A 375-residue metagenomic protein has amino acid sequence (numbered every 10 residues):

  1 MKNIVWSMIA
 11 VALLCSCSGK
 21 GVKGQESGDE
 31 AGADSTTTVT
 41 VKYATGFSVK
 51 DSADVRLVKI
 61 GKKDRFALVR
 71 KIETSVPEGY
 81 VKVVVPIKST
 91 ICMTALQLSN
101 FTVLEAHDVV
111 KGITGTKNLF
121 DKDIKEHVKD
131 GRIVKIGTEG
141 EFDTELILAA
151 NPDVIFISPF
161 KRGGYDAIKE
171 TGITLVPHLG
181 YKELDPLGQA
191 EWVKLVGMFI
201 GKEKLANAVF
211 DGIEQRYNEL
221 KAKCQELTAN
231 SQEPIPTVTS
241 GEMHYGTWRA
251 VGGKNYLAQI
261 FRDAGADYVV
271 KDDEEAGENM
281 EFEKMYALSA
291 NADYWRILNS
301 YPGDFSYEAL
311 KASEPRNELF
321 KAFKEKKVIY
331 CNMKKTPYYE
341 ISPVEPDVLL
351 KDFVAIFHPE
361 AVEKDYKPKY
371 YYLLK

Functional and structural regions predicted by a protein language model:
M1-S27, F353: Bacterial Sec-dependent N-terminal signal peptides
C17-L98, L205-T239, K324, P337 (+2 more regions): Bacterial Sec-exported substrate-binding components of ABC uptake systems
Q25, R132, D143, A149 (+4 more regions): Extracytoplasmic substrate-binding proteins
R56, A67-L148, F156, F160: A short, structured surface patch at a secondary-structure boundary
A106, T171-T174, A264, K324: Short, structured coil segments at secondary-structure junctions
K161-E170, N299-K311: A ligand-binding cleft/hinge motif common to bilobed small-molecule-binding domains
Q215, N279-M285, K311-N317: Alpha-helical scaffolding within the catalytic cores of extracellular/periplasmic polymer-degrading hydrolases
L220-E226, S231-E308: Flexible, glycine-rich surface segments
